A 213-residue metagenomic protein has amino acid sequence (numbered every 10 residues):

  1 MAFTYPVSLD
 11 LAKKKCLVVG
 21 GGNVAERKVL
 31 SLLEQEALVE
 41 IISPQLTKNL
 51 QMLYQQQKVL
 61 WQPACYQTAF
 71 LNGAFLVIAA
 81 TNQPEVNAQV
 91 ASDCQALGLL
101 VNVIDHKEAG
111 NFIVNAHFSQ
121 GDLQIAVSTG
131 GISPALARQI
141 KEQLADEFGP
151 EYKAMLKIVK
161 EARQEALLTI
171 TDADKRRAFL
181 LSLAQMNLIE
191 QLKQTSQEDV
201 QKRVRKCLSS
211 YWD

Functional and structural regions predicted by a protein language model:
M1-L53: Hydrophobic, well-ordered beta-alpha structural blocks that scaffold small-molecule cofactor pockets
N23-V24, E85, G131: Residue-level detector of alpha-helix initiation sites
S43, W61-C65, D105: Short loop/edge segments at beta-strand edges and connector loops that shape dinucleotide/nucleotide cofactor-binding
M52-N72: Glycine-rich, highly charged phosphate/nucleotide-binding loops
L76-N82, N87-I113: ADP-ribose/adenylate-binding Rossmann-like module
V103-K153: E1/E1-like adenylate-forming module used to activate ubiquitin-like modifiers and sulfur-carrier proteins
G131-D213: An accessory alpha-helical subdomain
